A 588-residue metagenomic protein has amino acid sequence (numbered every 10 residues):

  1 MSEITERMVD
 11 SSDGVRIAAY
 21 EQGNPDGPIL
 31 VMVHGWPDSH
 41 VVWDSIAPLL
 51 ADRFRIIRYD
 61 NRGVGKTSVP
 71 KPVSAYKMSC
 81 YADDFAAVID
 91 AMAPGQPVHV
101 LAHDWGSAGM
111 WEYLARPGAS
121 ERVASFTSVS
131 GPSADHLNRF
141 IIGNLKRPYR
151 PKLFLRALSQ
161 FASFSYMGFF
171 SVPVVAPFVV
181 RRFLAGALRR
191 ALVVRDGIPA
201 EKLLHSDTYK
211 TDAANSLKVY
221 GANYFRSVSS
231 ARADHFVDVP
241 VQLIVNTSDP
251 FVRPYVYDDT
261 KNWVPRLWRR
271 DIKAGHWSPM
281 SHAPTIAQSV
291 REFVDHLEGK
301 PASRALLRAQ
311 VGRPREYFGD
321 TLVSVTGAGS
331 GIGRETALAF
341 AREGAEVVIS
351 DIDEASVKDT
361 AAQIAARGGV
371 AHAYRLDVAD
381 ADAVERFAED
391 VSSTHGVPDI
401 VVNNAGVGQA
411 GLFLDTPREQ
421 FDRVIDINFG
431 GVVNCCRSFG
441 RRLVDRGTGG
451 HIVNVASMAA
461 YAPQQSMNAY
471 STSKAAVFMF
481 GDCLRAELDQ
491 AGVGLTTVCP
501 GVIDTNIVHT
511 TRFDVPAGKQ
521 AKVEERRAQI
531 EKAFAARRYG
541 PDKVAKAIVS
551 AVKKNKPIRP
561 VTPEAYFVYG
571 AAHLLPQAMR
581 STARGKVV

Functional and structural regions predicted by a protein language model:
S2-I4, I57, V64-L101, S107-R266: Flexible "cap/lid" subdomain of the alpha/beta-hydrolase fold that forms the substrate-access gate
Q22-K66: Conserved HGGG/HGGXW glycine-rich cap/lid loop of the alpha/beta-hydrolase fold
W43, L412-F413, P417-D422: Substrate-binding pocket helix/loop in short-chain dehydrogenase/reductase
G329-G331: Conserved glycine-rich cofactor-binding loop
C436, S473: Active-site helix of classical SDR
S457: Residue(s) in the substrate-gating loop at a strand-loop-helix junction that position the organic substrate next
Q490-P563: SDR active-site lid
